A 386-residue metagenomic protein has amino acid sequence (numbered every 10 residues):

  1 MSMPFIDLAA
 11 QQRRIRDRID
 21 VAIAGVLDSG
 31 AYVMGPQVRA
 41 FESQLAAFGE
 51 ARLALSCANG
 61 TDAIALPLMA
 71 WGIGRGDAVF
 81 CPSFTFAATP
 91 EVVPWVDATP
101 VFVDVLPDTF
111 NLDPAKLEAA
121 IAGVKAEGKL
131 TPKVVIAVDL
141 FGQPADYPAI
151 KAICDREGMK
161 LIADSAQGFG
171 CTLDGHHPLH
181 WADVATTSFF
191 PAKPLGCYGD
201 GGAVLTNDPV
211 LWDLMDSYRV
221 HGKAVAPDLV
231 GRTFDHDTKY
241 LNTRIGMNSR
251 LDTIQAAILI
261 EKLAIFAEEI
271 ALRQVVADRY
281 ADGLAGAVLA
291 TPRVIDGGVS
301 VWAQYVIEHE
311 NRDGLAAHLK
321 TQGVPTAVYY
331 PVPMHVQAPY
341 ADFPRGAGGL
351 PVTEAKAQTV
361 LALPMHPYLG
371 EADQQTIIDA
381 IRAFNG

Functional and structural regions predicted by a protein language model:
M1-A31, P36, Y240-T243: N-terminal "arm"/small-domain region of PLP-dependent enzymes with the aminotransferase-like
M3, D77-A78, M159-K160: Hydrophobic "anchor" residues on beta-strands that sit immediately upstream of conserved functional sites
V21, V38-Q44, A51-R52, A115 (+7 more regions): PLP-dependent aminotransferase class I/II
G30-A78, V92-V96, F102, E127 (+1 more regions): Phosphate-binding glycine-rich loop
T85-P90: Conserved coil-to-alpha-helix start sites within the AMP-binding
A98-T99, M159, V324: Short glycine/serine/threonine/alanine-rich loop segments
T99-T109, A327: Short beta-strand->loop structural element characteristic of the AMP-binding/adenylate-forming
D108-C197, A203-L211, A362: Active-site phosphate-binding strand-loop segment of PLP-dependent enzymes
